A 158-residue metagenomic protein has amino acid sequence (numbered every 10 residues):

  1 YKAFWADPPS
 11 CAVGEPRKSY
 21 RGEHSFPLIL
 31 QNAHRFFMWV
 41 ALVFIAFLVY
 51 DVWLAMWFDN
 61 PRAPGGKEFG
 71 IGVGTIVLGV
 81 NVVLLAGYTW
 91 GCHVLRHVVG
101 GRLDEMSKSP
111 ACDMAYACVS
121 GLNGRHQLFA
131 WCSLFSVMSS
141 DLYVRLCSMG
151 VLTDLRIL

Functional and structural regions predicted by a protein language model:
Y1-L158: Membrane-embedded alpha-helical bundles that constitute the cytochrome b-like, heme-associated redox core of multi-pass
